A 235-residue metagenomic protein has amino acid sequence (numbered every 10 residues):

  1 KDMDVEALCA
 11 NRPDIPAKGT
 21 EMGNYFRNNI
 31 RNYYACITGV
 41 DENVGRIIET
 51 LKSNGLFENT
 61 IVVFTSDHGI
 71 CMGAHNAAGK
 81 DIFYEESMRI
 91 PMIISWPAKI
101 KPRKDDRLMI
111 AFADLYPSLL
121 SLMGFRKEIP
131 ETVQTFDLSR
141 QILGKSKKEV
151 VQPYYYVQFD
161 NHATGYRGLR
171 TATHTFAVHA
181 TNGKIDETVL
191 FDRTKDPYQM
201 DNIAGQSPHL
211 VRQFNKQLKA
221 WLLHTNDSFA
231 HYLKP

Functional and structural regions predicted by a protein language model:
K1-M109, L122-T132, V178-I185, T194 (+1 more regions): Active-site-proximal cap/lid insertion segments
Y34-I37, D41-I48, K52, Y116-L120 (+8 more regions): Non-transmembrane alpha-helical segments in soluble domains of secreted/periplasmic/extracellular proteins
H68-A74, K101, L108, A113-Y116 (+3 more regions): C-terminal cap/loop subdomain of S1 sulfatases and analogous C-terminal strand-loop tails that border
